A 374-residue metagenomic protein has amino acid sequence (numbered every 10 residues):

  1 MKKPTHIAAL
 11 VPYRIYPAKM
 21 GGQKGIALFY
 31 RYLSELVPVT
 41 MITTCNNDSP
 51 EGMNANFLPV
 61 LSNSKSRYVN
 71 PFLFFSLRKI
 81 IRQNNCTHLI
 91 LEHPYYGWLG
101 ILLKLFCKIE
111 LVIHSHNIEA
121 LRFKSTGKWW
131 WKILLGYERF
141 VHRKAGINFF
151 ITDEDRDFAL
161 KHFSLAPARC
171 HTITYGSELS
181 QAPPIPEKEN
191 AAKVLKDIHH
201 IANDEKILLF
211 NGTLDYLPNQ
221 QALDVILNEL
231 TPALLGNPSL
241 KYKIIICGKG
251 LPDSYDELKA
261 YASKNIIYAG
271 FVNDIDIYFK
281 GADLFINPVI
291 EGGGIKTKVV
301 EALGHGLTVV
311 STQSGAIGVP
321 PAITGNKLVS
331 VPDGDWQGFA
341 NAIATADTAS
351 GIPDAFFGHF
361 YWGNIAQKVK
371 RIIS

Functional and structural regions predicted by a protein language model:
M1-D48, N84, N237: N-terminal subdomain of nucleotide-sugar transferases
I7, K104-F123: Active-site proximal beta-strand in glycosyltransferases
G25-R31, S177-E257, Y268, V272-N273 (+1 more regions): Conserved catalytic-core segment of nucleotide-activated headgroup transferases in glycan assembly
F75-K79, L105, W129-I151: Membrane-proximal helix-turn-helix segments that form the acceptor-binding/catalytic region of lipid-linked
G146, K280-G294, L307: Acidic donor-binding loop of glycosyltransferase active sites
E154, Y175-G176: Carbohydrate-associated surface elements
K298-E301, T308-Q313: Short hydrophobic beta-strand element within catalytic cores of glycosyltransferases and related nucleotide-activated
T348-S374: A charged, aromatic-enriched C-terminal amphipathic alpha-helix characteristic of glycosyltransferases across folds
